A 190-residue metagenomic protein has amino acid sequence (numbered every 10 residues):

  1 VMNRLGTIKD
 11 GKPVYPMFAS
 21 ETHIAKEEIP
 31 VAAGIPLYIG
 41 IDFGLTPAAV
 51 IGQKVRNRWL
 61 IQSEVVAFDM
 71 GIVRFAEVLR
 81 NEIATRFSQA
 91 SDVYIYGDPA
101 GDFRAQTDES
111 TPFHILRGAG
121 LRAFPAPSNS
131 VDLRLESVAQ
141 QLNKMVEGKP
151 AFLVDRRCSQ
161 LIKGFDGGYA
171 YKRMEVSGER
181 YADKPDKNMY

Functional and structural regions predicted by a protein language model:
V1-I41: ATPase catalytic-site recognition across NTP-hydrolyzing enzymes
V1-M2, A49, I95, F165: A residue-level signal for conserved active-site and pocket-lining positions in enzyme catalytic cores
L5, F43-L45, P99: Short, flexible loop/turn elements at secondary-structure junctions
A25-E28, P36-I39, A49, N81-T85 (+1 more regions): Generic recognition of flexible, low-complexity loop/linker segments
I35-I41, L45-P47, S91-I95, P150: Structural beta-strand/beta-sheet cores of well-ordered domains, especially the beta-sheet scaffolds that support
P47-Q53: Short beta-strand scaffold segments in enzyme catalytic cores
V55-P185: Mg2+-dependent endonuclease catalytic cores in nucleic-acid-processing enzymes, primarily RNase H-like
D186-Y190: Acidic, Mg2+-coordinating catalytic module of metal-dependent nucleases/exonucleases that use a two-metal-ion mechanism
